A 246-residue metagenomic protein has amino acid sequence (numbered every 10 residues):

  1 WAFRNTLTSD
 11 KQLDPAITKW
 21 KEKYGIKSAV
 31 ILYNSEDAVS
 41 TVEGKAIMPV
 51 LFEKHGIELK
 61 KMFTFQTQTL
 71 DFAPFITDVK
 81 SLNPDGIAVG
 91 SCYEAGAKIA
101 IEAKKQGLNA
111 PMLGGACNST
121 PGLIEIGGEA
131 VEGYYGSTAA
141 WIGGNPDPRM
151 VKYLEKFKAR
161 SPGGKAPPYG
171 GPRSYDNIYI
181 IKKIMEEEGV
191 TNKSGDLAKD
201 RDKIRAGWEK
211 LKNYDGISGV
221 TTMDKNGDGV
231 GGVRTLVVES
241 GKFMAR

Functional and structural regions predicted by a protein language model:
W1-R246: Extracytosolic ligand-binding ectodomains
